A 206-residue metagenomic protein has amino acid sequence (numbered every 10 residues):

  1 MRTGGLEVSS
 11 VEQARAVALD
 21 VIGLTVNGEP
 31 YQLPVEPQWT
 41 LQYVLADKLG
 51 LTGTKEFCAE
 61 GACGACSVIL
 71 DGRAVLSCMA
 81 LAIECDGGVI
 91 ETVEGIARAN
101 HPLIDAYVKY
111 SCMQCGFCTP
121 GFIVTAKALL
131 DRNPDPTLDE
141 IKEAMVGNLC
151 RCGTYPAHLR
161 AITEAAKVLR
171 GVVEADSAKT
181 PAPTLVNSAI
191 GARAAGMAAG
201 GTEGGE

Functional and structural regions predicted by a protein language model:
M1-E206: Signature of N-terminal electron-transfer/Fe-S-associated modules in redox systems
